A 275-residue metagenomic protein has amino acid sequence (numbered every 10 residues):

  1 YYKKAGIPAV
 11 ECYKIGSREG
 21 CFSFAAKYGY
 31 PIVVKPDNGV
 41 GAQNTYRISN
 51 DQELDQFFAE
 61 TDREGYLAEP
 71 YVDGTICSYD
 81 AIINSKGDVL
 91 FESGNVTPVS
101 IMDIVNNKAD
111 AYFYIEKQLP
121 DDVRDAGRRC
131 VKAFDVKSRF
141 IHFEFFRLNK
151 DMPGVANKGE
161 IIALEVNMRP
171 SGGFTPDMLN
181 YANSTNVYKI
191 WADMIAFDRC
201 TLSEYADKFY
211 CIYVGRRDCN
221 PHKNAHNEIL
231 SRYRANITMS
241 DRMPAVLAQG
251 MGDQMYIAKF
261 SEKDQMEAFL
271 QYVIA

Functional and structural regions predicted by a protein language model:
Y1-N44: A conserved helix-loop-beta module that forms one wall/lid of the active-site cleft in ATP-utilizing catalytic domains
P8-A9, P31-V34, N44-S78, D103-A111 (+2 more regions): Conserved ATP-binding module of the ATP-grasp superfamily
S17, I48-Q52, A225, E262: Alpha-helix N-cap recognition
S17-G20, N38-G41, D51-E53, V72-G74 (+2 more regions): Short acidic/polar capping segments at secondary-structure boundaries
G41-A42, G74-I76, K208, G250: Short acidic/glycine-enriched loop/turn segments that link adjacent beta-strands
P70-V136, F140, R147, D151 (+2 more regions): ATP-dependent carboxylate/phosphate-activation module, predominantly the ATP-grasp catalytic core and closely related
A192-A275: Peripheral (often C-terminal) accessory segments that flank ATP-dependent C-N-forming ligase machineries
